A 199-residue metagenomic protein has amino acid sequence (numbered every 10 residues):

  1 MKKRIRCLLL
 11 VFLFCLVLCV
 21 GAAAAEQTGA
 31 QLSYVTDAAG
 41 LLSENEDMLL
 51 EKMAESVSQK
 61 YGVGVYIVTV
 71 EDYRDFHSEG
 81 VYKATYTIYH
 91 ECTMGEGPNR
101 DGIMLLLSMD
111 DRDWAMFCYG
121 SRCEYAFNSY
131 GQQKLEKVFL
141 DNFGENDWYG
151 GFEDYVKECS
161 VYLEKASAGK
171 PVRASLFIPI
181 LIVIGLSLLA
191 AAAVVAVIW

Functional and structural regions predicted by a protein language model:
M1-F12: Bacterial N-terminal signal peptides that target proteins for export
I5, C15, A23-A25: Hydrophobic or amphipathic, alpha-helical segments that drive membrane association/targeting
L10, V17-C19, V161-W199: Alpha-helical transmembrane anchor segments and their immediate juxtamembrane flanks, especially terminal single-pass
A23-I180: Folded, non-transmembrane soluble domains that reside on the lumenal/extracytoplasmic side of membranes
